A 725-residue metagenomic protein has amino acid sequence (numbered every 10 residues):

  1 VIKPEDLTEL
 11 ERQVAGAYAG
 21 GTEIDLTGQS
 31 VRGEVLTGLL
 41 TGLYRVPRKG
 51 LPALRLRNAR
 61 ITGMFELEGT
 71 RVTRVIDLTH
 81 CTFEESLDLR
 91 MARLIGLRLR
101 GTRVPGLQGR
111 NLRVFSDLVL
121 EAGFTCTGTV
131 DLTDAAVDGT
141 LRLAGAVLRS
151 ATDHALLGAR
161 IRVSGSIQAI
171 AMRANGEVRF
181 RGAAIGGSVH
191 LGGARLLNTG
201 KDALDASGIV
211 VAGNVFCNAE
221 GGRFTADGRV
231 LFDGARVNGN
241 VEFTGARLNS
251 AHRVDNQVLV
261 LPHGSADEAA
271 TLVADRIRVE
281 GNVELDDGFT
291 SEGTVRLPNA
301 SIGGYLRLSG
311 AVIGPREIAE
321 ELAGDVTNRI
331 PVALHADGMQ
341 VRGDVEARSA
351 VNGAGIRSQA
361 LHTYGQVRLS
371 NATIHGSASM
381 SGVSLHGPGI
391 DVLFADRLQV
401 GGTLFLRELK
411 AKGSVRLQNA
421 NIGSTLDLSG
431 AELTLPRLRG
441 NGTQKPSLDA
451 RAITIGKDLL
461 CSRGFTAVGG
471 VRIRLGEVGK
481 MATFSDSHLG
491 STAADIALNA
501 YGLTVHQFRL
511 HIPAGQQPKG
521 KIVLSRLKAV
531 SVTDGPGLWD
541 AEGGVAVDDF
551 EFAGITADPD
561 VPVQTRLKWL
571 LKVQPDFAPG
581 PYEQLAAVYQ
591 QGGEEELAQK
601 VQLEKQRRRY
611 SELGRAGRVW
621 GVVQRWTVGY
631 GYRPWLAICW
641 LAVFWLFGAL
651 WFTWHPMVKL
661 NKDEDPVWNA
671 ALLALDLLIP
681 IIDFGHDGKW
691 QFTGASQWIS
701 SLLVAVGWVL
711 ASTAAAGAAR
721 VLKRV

Functional and structural regions predicted by a protein language model:
V1-G621: N-terminal leader/targeting and pre-domain segments
P579-Q590, L641-V658, I682: Hydrophobic alpha-helical transmembrane segments
Q624-P634, F652, P656-V706, T713: Pore-loop/selectivity-filter region of tetrameric P-loop cation channels
Y632-A642: Alpha-helical transmembrane segments and their helix-start/interface "positive-inside/aromatic belt" motifs in integral
A637, G648, F652, P656 (+1 more regions): Membrane-water interface at transmembrane helix exits
W640-G648, L702-A715: C-terminal substrate/ligand-recognition segments
A695, K723-R724: C-terminal structured domains
